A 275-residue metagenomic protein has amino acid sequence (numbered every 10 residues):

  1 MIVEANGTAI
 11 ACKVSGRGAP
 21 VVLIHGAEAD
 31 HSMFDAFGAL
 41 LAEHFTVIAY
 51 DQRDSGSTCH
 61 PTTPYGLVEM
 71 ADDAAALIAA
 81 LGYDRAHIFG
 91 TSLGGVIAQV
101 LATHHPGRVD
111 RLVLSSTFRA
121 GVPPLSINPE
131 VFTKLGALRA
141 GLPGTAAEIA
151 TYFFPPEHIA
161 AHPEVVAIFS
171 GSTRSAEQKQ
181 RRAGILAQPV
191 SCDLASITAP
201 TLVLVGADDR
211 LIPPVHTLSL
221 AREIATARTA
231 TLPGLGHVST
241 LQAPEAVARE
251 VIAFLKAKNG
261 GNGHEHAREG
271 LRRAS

Functional and structural regions predicted by a protein language model:
T8-H60: Conserved HGGG/HGGXW glycine-rich cap/lid loop of the alpha/beta-hydrolase fold
I48-F89, R249: Active-site loop/oxyanion-hole signature of alpha/beta-hydrolase fold enzymes
G90, G94, A98: Gly/Ala-rich beta-loop-alpha elbow adjacent to hydrolase catalytic centers
Q99, T103-H104, D110-R139: Flexible "cap/lid" loop of the alpha/beta hydrolase fold
P123-L125, L142-D193: Conserved alpha/beta-hydrolase catalytic His-Asp/Glu region
I197, V203-V205, D209: Short beta-strand/loop motif that positions the catalytic acidic residue of the alpha/beta-hydrolase fold
R210-H216: Conserved alpha/beta-hydrolase "acid-adjacent" motif
A227-S275: Catalytic active-site module of serine/aspartate enzymes centered on a nucleophile-bearing elbow/loop
